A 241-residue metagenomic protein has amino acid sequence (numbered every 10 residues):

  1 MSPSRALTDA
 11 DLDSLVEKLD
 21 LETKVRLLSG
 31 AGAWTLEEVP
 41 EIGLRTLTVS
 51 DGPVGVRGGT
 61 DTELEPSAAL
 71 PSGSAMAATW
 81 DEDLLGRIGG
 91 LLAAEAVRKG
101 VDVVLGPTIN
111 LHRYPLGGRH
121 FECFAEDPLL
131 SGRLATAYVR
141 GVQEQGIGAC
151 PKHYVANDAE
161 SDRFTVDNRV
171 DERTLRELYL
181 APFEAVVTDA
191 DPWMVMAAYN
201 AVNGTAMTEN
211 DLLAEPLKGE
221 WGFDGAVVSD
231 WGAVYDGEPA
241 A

Functional and structural regions predicted by a protein language model:
M1-A241: Glycoside hydrolase catalytic-domain context in secreted enzymes
